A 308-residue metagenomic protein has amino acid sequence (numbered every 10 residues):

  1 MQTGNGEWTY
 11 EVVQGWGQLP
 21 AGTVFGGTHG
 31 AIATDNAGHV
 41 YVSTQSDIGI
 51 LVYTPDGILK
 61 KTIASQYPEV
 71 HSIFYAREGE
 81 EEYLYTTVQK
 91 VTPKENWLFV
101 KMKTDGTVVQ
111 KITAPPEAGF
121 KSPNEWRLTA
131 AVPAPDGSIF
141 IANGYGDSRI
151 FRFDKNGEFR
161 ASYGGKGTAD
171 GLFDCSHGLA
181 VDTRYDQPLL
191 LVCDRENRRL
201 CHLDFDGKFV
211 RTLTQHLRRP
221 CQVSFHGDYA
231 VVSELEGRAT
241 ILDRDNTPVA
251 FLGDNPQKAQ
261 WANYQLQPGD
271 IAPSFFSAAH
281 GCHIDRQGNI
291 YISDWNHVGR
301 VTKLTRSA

Functional and structural regions predicted by a protein language model:
Q2-G26, Y264-I271: A short helix->beta-strand "capping" segment at the edge of beta-propeller domains
E11-G17, K60-S65, V109-P115, R160-G165 (+2 more regions): Beta-propeller fold detector
Q14-I48, N296-R300: Beta-strand-rich domains and repeat architectures in extracellular enzymes and scaffolds, especially beta-propellers
V24-N36, Y67-E80, T87-K90, E117-S138 (+5 more regions): Beta-rich, blade/repeat-based domains predominating in secreted/periplasmic proteins but also intracellular
V42-Q45, L84-P93, I141-G144, T183 (+3 more regions): Conserved beta-strand positions in repeat-built beta-propeller and related beta-rich domains
L51, V100, F140, R149-F151 (+6 more regions): WD40 beta-propeller blade core
L213-C221, P248-H283: Conserved blade-ending motifs and adjacent loop-strand segments that build the rim/top face of beta-propeller domains
F276-A308: Blade-level signature of beta-propeller repeat domains, shared across WD40, Kelch, NHL, RCC1 and BNR/Asp-box propellers
